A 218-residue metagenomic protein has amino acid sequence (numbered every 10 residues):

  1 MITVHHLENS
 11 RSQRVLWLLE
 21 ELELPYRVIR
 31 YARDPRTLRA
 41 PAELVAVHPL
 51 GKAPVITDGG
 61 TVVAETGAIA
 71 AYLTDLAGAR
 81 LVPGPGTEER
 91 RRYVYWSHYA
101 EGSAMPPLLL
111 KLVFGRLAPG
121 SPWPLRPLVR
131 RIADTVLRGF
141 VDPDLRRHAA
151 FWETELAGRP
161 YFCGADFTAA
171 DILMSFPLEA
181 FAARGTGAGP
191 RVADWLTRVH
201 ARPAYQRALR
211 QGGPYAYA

Functional and structural regions predicted by a protein language model:
M1-R131, T135: GST-like domain detector, emphasizing the conserved glutathione-binding G-site in the N-terminal thioredoxin-like
R33-D34, A170, G213-P214: Conserved beta-strand edge residues that scaffold enzyme active sites
I56, D171, R202: Conserved G/P- and acidic residue-centered "switch" motifs that form tight phosphate/ATP-binding loops in soluble
A100-R198: GST-like fold's C-terminal all-alpha helical module
A188-A218: Long hydrophobic alpha-helical segments typical of transmembrane helices together with their membrane-interfacial
